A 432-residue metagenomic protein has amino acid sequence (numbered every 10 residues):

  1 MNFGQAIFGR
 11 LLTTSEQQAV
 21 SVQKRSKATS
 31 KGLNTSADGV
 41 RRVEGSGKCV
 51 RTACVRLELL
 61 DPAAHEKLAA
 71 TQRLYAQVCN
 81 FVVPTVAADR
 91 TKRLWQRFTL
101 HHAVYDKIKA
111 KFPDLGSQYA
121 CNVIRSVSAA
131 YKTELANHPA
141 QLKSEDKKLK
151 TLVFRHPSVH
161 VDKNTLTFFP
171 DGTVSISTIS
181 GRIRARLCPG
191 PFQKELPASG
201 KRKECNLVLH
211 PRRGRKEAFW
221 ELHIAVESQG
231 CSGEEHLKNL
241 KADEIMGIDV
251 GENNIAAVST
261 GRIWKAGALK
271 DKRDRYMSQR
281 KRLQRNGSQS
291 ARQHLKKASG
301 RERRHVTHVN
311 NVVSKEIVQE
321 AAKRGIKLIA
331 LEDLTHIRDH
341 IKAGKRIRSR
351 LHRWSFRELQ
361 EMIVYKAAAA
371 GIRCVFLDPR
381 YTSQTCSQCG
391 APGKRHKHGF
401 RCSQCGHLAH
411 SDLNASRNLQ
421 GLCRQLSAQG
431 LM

Functional and structural regions predicted by a protein language model:
N2-M432: Nucleic-acid substrate recognition interfaces
